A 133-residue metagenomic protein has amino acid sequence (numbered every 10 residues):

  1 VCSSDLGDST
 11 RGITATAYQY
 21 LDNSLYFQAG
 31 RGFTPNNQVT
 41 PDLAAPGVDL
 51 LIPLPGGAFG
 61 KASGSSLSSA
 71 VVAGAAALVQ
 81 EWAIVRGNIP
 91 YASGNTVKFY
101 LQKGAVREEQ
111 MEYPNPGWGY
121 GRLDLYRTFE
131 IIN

Functional and structural regions predicted by a protein language model:
V1-S3: Short, small-residue-biased leader/transition segments that mark boundaries at the very start of proteins
D5-T16, S24, I132: C-terminal substrate/ligand-recognition segments
L6, G12-T14, Q38-L43, G47 (+1 more regions): Conserved beta-strand scaffold positions in the cores of enzyme catalytic domains, especially in NTP/NDP-utilizing
D8-R11, D22, R31-T40, E81-Y100: Subtilisin-like serine protease catalytic core
Y18-A70: Catalytic-core environment of secreted peptidases
L43, A75, G119: Divalent metal-coordination and catalytic microenvironments
G47-Y113: Hydrolase catalytic cores
Y113-N133: C-terminal domain-closing interface element
